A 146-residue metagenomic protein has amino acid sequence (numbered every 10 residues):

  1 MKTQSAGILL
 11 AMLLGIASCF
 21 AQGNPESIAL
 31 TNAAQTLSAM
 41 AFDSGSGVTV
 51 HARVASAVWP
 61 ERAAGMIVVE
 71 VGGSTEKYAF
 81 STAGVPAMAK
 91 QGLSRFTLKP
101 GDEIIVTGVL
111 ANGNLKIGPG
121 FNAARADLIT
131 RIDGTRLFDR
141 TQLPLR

Functional and structural regions predicted by a protein language model:
G7-S18: Bacterial N-terminal signal peptides
P25-V48: Short boundary/loop segments of OB/S1/cold-shock single-stranded nucleic-acid-binding domains
A52-V54: Conserved hydrophobic positions within beta-strands
P60-E70: Short aromatic-glycine-enriched beta-strand elements
Y78-S94: Beta-strand/loop nucleic-acid-binding surfaces
A89-V106: Short nucleic-acid-contacting surface segments enriched for D/E, G, S/T with interspersed K/R
A111-Q142: OB-fold/S1-family single-stranded nucleic acid-binding modules
